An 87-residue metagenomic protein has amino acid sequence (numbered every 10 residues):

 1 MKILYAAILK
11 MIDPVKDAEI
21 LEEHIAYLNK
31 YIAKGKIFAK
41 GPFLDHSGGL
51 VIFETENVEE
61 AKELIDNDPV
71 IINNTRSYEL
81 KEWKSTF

Functional and structural regions predicted by a protein language model:
M1-F87: Conserved, structured core segments of small domains
